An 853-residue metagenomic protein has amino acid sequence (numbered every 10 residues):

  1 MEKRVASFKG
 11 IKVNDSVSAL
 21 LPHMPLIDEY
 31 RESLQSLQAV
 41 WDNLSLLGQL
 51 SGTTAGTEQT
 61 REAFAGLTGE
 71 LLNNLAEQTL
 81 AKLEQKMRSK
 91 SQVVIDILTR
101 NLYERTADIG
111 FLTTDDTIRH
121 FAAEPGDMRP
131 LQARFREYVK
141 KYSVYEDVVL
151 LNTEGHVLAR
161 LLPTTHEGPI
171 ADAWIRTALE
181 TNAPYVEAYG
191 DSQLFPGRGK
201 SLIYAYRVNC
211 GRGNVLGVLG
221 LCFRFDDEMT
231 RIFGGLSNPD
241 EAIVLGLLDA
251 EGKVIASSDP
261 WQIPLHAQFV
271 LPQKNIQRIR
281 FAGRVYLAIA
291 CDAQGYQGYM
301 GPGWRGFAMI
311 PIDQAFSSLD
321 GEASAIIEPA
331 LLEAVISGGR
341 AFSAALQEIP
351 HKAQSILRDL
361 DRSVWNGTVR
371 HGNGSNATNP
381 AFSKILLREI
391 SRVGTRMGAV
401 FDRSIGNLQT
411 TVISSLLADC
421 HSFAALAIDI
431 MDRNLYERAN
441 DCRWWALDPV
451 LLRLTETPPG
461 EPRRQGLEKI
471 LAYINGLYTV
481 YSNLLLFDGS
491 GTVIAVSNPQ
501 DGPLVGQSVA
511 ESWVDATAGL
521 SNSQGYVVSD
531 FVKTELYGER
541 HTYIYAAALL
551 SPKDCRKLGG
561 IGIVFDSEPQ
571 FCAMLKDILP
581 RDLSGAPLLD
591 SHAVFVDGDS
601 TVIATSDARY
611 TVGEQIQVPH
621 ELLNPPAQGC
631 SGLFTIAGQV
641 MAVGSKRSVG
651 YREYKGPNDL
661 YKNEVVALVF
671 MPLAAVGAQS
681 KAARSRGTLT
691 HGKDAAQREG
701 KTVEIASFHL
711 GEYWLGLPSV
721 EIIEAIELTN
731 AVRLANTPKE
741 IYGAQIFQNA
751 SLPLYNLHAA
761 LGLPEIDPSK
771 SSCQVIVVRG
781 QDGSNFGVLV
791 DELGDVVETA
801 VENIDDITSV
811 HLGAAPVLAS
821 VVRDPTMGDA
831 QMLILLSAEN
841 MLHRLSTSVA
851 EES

Functional and structural regions predicted by a protein language model:
E2-Q78, L265-S415, Q615-H691: Extracellular/periplasmic juxtamembrane segments that couple receptor/chemosensory ectodomains to their
H23-A183, W365-S523, L575-I578: Extracytoplasmic/periplasmic sensory segments of membrane signal-transduction proteins
M128-Y142, V218-N275, I312-G339, Q465-Y478 (+2 more regions): Solvent-exposed, extracytoplasmic
Q132-A133, E137-C222, E228-T230, N275-I289 (+3 more regions): Extracytoplasmic/periplasmic ligand-binding sensor regions of membrane-associated signaling proteins
I203, L216-C222, G303-M309, I544 (+9 more regions): Short hydrophobic beta-strand segments that form the core of ligand-binding sensory/regulatory domains
V208-G211, A293-G298, T534, L549-P552 (+2 more regions): Sensor-regulatory modules in signal-transduction proteins
V215-L216, V254, V493, K557-L558 (+3 more regions): Glycine-rich acetyl-CoA-binding "A-motif" of GNAT/NAT acetyltransferases
A667, A674-S853: An acidic, low-aromatic, low-complexity terminal/linker signal
